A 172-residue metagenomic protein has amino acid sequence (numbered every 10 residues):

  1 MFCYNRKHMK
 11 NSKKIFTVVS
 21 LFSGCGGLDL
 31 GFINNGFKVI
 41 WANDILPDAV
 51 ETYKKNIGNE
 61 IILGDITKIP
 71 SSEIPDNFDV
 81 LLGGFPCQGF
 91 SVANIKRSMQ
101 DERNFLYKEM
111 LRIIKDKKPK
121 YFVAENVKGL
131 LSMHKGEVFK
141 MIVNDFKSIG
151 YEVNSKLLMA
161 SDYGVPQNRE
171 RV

Functional and structural regions predicted by a protein language model:
Y4-N5: Short, positively charged and aromatic/hydrophobic N-terminal segments
T17-V19: Conserved beta-strand elements of the Class I
L21-C25: Class I SAM-dependent methyltransferase "Motif I" SAM/SAH-binding loop
G31-K38, N56: A short, Lys/Arg-enriched amphipathic alpha-helix followed by its capping loop at the start of a domain
L46-P47: Conserved SAM/SAH-binding beta-strand->alpha-helix loop
V50-P75: S-adenosyl-L-methionine
I69-F78, F90-V172: Class I S-adenosyl-L-methionine
